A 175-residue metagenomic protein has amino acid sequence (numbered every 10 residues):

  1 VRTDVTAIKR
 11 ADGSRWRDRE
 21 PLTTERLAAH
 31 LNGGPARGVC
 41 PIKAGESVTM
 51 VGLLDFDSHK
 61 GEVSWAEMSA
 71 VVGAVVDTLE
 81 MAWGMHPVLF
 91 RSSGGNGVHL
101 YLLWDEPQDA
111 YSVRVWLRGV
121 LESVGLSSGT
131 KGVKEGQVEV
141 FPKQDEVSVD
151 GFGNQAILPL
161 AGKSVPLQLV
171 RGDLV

Functional and structural regions predicted by a protein language model:
V1-N96, L103-G119: Signature for HUH/AEP ssDNA processing cores
R118-S128: A common structural junction motif
L126-V175: C-terminal accessory nucleic-acid interaction domains of nucleic acid-metabolism proteins
